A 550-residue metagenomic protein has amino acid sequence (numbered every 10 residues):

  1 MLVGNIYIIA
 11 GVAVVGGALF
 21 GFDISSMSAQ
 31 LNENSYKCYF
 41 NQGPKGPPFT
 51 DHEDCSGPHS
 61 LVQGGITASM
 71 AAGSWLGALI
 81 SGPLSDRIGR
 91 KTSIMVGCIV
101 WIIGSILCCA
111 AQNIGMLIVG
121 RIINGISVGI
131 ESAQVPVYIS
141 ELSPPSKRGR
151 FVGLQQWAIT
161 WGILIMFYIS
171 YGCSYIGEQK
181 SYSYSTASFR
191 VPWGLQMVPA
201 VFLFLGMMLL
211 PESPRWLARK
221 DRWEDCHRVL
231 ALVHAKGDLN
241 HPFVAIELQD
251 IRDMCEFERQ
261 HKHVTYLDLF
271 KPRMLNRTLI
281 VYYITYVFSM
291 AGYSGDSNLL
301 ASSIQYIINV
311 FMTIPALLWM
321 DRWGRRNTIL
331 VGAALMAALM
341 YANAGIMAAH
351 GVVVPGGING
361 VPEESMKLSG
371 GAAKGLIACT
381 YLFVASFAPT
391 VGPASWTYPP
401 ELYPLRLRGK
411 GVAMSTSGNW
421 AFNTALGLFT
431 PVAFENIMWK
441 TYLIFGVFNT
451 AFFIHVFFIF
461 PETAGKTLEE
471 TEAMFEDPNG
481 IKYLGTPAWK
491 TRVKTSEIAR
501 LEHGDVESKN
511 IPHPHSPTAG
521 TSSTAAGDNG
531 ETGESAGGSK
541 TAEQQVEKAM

Functional and structural regions predicted by a protein language model:
M1-A235, F243, Q249, D253-M550: Alpha-helical transmembrane bundle of multi-pass membrane proteins
